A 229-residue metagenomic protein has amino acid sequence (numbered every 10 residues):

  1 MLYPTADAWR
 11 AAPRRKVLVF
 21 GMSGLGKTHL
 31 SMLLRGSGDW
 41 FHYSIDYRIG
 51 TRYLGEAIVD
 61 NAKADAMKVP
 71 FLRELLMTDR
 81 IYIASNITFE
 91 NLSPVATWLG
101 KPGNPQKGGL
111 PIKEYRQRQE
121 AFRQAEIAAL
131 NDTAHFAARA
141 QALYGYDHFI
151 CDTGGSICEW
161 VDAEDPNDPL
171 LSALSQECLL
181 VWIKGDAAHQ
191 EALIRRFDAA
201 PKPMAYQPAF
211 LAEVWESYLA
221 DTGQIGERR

Functional and structural regions predicted by a protein language model:
M1-A11: Pre-Walker A adenine-sensing motif
V19: Hydrophobic anchor at the beta1->P-loop junction of P-loop NTPases
S23: The conserved Walker
T28: Walker A/P-loop
D39-L54: Short beta-strand-centered segment that lines the nucleotide-binding/catalytic pocket of NTP-utilizing
L54-A163: ATP-dependent small-molecule kinase phosphotransfer cores that center on conserved nucleotide phosphate-binding segments
D152, L170-W215: Conserved phosphate-donor/acceptor-positioning beta-strand/loop module used by diverse small-molecule
Q207-R229: A conserved mid-domain beta-alpha-beta active-site/ligand-binding segment of alpha/beta enzyme cores
